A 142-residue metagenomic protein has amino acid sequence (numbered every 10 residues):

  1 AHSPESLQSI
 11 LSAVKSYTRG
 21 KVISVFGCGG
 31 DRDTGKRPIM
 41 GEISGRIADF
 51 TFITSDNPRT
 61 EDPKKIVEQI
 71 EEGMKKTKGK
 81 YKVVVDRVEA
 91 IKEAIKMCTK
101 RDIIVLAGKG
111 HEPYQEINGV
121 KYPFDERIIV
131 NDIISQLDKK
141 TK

Functional and structural regions predicted by a protein language model:
A1-K142: ATP-dependent carboxylate-amine ligase
